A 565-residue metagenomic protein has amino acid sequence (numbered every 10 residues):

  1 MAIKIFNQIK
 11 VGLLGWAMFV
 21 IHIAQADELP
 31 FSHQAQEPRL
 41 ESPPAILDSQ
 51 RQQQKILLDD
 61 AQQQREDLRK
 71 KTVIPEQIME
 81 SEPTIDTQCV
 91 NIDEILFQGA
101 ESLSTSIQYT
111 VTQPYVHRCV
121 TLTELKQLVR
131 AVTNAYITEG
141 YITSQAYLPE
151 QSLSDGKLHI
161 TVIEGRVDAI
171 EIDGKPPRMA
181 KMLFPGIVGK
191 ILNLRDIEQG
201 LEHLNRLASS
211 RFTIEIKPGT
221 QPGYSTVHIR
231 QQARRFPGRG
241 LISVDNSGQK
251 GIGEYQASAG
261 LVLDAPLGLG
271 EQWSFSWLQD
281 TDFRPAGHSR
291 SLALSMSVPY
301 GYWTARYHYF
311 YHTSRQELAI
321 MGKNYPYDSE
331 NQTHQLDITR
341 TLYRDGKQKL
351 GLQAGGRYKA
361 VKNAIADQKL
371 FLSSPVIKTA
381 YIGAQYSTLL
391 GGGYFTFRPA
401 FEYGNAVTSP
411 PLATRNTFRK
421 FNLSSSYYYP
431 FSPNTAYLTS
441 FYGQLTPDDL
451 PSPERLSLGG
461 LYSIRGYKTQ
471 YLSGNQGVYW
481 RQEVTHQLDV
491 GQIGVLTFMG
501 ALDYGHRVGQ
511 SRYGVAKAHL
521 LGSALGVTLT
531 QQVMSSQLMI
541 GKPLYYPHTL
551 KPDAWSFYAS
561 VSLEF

Functional and structural regions predicted by a protein language model:
D27-G248, L278-R290, F441: Periplasmic polypeptide-binding modules associated with outer-membrane biogenesis and secretion
F212, P237-R239, L267-W273, G301-Y307 (+6 more regions): Repeated loop/turn-to-beta-strand initiation elements of outer-membrane beta-barrel proteins
I216, I242-N246, A259, W273-Q279 (+8 more regions): Transmembrane beta-barrel strands of outer-membrane/channel proteins
G223, G253-A257, H288-L292, E330-H334 (+6 more regions): Residues that define the transmembrane beta-barrel architecture of outer-membrane proteins
A233, L263-A265, V298, R340-L342 (+6 more regions): Residue-level signature of outer-membrane beta-barrel architecture
L261, V527-M534, D553-F565: Outer-membrane beta-barrel "beta-signal"
W273-S274, R284-Y386: Transmembrane beta-barrel wall of Gram-negative outer-membrane proteins
K362-L502, V508-Q510, T549-K551, V561-S562: C-terminal outer-membrane beta-barrel translocator/porin domains of Gram-negative envelope proteins and their
